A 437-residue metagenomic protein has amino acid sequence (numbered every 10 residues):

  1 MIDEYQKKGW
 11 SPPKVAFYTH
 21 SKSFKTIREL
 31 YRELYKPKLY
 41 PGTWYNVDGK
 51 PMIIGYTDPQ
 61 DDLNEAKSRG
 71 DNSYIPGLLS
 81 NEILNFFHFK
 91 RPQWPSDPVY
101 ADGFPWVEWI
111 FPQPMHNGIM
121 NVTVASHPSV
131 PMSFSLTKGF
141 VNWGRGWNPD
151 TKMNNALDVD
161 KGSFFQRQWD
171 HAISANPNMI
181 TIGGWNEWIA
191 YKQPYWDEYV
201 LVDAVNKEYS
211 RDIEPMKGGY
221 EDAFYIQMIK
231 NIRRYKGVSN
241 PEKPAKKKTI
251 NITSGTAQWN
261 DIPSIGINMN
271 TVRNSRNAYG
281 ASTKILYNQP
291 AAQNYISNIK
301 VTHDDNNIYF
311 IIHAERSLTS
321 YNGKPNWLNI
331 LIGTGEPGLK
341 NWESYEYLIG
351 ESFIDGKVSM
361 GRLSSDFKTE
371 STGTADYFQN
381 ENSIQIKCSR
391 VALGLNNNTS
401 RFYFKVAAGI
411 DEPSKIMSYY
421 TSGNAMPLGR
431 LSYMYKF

Functional and structural regions predicted by a protein language model:
M1-N251, G255, S344, S371 (+3 more regions): Glycan-processing catalytic domains of CAZymes
G9-E33, N268-K284, F353-S364: Short, basic/low-complexity N-terminal boundary segments at the transition from targeting/disordered tails
S11, P41, D48, D304-N306 (+2 more regions): Residues that flank catalytic or metal-binding motifs in active/ligand-binding sites
Y35, A292, G361-T372: Short beta-strand and strand-turn-strand segments in soluble, beta-rich domains
E187, F310, I330, I384-S389: Residue-level detector of buried hydrophobic side-chain packing in well-ordered secondary-structure elements
I250-K357, N398-M417: Surface-exposed, glycine/proline- and aromatic-rich loop segments on solvent-exposed faces across compartments
S297-K300, T372-Y377: Beta-strand-rich interaction surfaces with strong enrichment in secreted/lumenal proteins
Q379-A425: Ser/Thr/Pro-rich, low-complexity mucin-like regions that serve as glycosylated stalks/linkers or repetitive adhesive
